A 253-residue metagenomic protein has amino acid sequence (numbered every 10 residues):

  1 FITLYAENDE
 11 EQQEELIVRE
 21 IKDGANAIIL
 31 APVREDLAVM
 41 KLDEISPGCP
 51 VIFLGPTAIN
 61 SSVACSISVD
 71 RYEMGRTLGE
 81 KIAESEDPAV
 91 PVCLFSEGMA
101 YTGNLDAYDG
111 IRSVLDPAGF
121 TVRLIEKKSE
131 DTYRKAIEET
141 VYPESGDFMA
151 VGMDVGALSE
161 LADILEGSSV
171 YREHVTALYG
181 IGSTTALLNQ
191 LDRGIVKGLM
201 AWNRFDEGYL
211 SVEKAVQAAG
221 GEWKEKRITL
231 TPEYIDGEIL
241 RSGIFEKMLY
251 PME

Functional and structural regions predicted by a protein language model:
F1-E7, P91-L94, R112-R134, D147-M149: Short beta-strand elements in bilobed, periplasmic/extracellular small-molecule ligand-binding domains
I2-D23, I125-E144, A157-L161: Structural motif
G24-P32, P50-L54, V92-S96, V122-R123 (+3 more regions): Periplasmic-binding protein-like
R34-E73, T184-D192: Flexible loop/hinge segments that line or gate small-molecule binding clefts
V51-P56, V155-L161, E166-G198, I235-D236: Venus flytrap/periplasmic-binding-protein-like
S66-V92, D106, Y133-I137, G182-L188 (+1 more regions): Hydrophobic alpha-helical segments within soluble ligand-binding/sensing domains
M74-L78, T102-T121, A136, E160 (+2 more regions): Short, solvent-exposed amphipathic alpha-helices that sit in or adjacent to ligand/effector-binding or catalytic
V114-A118, N203-E253: Hinge/cleft segment of the Venus flytrap/periplasmic-binding protein
